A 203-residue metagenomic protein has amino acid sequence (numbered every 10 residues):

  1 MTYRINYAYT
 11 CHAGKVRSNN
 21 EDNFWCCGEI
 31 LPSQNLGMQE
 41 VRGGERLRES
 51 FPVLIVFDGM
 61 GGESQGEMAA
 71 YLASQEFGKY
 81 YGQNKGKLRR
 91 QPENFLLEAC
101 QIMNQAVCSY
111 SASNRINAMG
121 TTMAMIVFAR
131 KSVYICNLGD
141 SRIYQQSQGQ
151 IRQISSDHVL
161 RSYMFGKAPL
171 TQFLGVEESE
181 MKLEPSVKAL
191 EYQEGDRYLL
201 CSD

Functional and structural regions predicted by a protein language model:
M1-S202: PP2C/PPM-type serine/threonine phosphatase catalytic domain
